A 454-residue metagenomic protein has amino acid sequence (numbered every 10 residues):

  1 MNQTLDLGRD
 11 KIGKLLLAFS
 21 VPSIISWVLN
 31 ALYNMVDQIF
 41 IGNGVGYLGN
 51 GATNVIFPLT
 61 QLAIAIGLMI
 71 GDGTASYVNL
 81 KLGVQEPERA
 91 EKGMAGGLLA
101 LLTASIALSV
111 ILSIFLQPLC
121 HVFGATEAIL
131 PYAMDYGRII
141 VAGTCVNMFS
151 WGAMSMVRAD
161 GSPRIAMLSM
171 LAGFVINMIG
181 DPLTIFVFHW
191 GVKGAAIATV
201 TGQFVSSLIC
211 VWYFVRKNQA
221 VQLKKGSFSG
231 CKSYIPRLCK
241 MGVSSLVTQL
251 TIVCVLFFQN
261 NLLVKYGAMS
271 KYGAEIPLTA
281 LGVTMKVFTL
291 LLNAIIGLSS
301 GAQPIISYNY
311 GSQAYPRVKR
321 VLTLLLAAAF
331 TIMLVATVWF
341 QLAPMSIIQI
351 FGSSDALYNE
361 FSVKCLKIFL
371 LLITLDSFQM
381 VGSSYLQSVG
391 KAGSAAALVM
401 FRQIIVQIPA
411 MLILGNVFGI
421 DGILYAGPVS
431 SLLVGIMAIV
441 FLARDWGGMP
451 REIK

Functional and structural regions predicted by a protein language model:
M1-S23, V78-C145, V187-V243, I306-L372 (+1 more regions): Short alpha-helical transmembrane segments in multi-pass integral membrane proteins
G13-L32, V36, L59-I66, A142 (+5 more regions): Residue-level signal for short hydrophobic patches within transmembrane helices of multi-pass membrane transporters
A18-D37, I139, G173, G202-S206 (+1 more regions): Transmembrane helical elements of multi-pass membrane transporters/channels
V28, L32-G51, C120-E127, L183-W190 (+5 more regions): Helix-terminus/linker motif at the lipid-water interface of multi-pass membrane proteins
M35-Q38, V110, P118, G152-M156 (+9 more regions): Alpha-helical transmembrane segments of multipass membrane proteins
Y47-P58, A133, G137, A196 (+2 more regions): Small-residue hotspots at the loop-to-helix junctions and early N-terminal turns of transmembrane alpha-helices
N50-V110, N147-A166, A280-V338, L342-P344 (+1 more regions): Small-residue-rich hydrophobic transmembrane alpha-helices
G71, I140-R158, A166-N177, A195-C210 (+5 more regions): Short runs within selected transmembrane alpha-helices of multi-pass transporters and secretion channels
